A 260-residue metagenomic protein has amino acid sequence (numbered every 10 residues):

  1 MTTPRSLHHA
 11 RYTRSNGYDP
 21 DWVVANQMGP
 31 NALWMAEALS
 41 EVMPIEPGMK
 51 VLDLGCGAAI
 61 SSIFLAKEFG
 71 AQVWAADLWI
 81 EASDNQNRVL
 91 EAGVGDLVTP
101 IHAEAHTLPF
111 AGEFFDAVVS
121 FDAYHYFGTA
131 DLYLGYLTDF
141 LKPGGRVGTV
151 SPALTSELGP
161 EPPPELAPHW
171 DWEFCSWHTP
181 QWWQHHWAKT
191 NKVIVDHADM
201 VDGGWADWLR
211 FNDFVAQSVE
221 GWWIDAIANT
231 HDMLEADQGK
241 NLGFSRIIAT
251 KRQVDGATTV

Functional and structural regions predicted by a protein language model:
G29-P47: Conserved alpha-helix/loop element of class I SAM-dependent methyltransferases that forms part of the SAM/SAH-binding
L52-L54, A58-T107: Class I SAM-dependent methyltransferase SAM/SAH-binding core
H106-V118: A short acidic, Gly/Pro-enriched loop at the edge of an enzyme's catalytic core that lines a small-molecule cofactor
A117-T129: A short SAM/SAH-binding and catalytic strip from SAM-dependent methyltransferases
D131-R146: A short glycine-rich, Lys/Arg-flanked "PGG" loop and its adjoining helix->strand segment in the class I
P152-F174: Short, glycine-/aromatic-enriched active-site segment of Class I SAM-dependent methyltransferases
C175-N191: Short alpha-helix
D196-V260: Conserved Class I S-adenosyl-L-methionine
